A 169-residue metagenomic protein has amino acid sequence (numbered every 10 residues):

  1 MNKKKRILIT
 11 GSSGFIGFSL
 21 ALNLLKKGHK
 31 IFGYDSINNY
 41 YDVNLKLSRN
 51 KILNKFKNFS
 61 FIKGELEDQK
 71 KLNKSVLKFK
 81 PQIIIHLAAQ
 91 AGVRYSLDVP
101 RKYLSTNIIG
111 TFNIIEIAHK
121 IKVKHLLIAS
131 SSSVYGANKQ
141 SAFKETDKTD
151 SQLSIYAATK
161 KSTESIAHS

Functional and structural regions predicted by a protein language model:
M1-S169: N-terminal Rossmann-like NAD(P)+-binding domain of SDR-like oxidoreductases, especially those catalyzing
